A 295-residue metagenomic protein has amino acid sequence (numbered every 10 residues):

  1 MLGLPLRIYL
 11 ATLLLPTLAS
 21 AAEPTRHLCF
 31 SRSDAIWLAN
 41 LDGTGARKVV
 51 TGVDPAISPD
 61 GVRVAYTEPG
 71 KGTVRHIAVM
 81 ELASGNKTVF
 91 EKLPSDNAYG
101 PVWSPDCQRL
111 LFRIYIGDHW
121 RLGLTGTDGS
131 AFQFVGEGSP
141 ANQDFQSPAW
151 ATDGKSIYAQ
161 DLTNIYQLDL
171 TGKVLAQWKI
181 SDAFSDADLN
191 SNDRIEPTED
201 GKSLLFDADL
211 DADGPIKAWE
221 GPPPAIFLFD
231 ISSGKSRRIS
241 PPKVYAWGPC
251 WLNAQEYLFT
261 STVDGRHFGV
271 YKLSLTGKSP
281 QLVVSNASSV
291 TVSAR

Functional and structural regions predicted by a protein language model:
P5-T17: Bacterial N-terminal signal peptides
A21-R295: Sequence signature of WD/YWTD-type beta-propeller architectures
